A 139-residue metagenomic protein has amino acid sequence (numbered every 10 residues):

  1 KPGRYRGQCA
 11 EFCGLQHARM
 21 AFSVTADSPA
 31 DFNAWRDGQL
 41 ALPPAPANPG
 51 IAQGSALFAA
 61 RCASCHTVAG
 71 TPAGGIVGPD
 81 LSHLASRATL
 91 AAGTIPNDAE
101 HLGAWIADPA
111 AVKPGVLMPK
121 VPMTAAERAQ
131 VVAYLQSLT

Functional and structural regions predicted by a protein language model:
K1-Y5, E127: Short tyrosine-centred short linear motifs in exposed loops/low-complexity segments
R6-R19, P49, S55-H83, R87-P96 (+2 more regions): Periplasmic/extracellular electron-transfer cofactor-ligation site, primarily the c-type cytochrome heme-c attachment
V24-S28: Interdomain boundary/hinge segments at the C-termini of tandem beta-sandwich modules
P29-A59: Electrostatic cytochrome c docking/interface patches
A30-Q39, E100-T139: C-terminal capping alpha-helices of c-type cytochrome domains
P46, T94, K120-M123: Pocket-edge positions in alpha/beta enzyme catalytic cores
